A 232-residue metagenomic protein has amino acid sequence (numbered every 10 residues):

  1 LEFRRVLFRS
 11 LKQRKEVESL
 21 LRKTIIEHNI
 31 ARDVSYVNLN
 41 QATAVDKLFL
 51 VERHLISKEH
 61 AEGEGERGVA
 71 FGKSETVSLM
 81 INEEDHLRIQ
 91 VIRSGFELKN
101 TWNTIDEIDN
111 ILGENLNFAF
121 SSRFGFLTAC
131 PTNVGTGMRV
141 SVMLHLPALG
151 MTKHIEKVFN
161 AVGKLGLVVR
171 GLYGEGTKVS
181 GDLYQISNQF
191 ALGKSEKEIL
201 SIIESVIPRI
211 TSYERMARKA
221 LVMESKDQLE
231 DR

Functional and structural regions predicted by a protein language model:
E2-L7: Short, small-residue-biased leader/transition segments that mark boundaries at the very start of proteins
F8-R9, I92-L98, L146-G150, N188-E196: A generic structural motif
K12-S78, G95, K99-I108, T152 (+1 more regions): N-terminal low-complexity, intrinsically disordered segments
I30-N38, N117-F126, V168-G176, S212-K226: Flexible, glycine/charged-enriched surface loops at secondary-structure junctions
G125-V142: Conserved phosphate/anionic-ligand binding catalytic regions in large, soluble enzymes, centered on
V140-R170: Signal/transit-peptide handling
V158-S201: A structural-propensity feature for long, helix-poor, extended segments
I186, F190-L200, S212-L229: Long, amphipathic alpha-helical stalk/connector segments used for oligomerization, subunit docking, or mechanical
